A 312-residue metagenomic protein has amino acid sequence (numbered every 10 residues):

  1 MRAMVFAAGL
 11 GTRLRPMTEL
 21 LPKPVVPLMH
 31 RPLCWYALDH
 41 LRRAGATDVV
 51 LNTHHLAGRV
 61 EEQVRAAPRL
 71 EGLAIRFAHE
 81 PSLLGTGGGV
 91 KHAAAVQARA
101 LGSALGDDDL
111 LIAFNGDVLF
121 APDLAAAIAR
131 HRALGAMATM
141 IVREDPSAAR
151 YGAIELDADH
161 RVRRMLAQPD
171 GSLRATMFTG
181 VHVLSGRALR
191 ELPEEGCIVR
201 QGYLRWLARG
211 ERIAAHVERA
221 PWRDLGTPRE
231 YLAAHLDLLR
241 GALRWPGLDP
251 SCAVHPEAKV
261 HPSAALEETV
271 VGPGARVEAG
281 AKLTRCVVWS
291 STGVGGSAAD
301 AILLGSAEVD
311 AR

Functional and structural regions predicted by a protein language model:
M1-E19: N-terminal nucleotide-binding beta1-loop-alpha1 segment
R2-V5, P27-N115, A121-A126, L156 (+1 more regions): Conserved N-terminal catalytic core of the sugar/cofactor nucleotidyltransferase
A46, D108, G135-A136, E211: Short, high-confidence coil segments that cap the C-terminus of an alpha-helix and link into the following beta-strand
L111-I112, L119, A125-R132, R143-A148 (+1 more regions): Catalytic-core segments of class I nucleotidyltransferases/pyrophosphorylases that form NMP-activated intermediates
T139-E155: Short beta-strand-to-loop element that shapes/binds the nucleotide-sugar donor at the catalytic cleft/hinge
E155-R161: Short acidic-glycine loop/turn motifs at beta-strand connectors
P246, S251-C252, E257-A264, T269-V270 (+6 more regions): A structural motif detector for beta-strand N-caps
